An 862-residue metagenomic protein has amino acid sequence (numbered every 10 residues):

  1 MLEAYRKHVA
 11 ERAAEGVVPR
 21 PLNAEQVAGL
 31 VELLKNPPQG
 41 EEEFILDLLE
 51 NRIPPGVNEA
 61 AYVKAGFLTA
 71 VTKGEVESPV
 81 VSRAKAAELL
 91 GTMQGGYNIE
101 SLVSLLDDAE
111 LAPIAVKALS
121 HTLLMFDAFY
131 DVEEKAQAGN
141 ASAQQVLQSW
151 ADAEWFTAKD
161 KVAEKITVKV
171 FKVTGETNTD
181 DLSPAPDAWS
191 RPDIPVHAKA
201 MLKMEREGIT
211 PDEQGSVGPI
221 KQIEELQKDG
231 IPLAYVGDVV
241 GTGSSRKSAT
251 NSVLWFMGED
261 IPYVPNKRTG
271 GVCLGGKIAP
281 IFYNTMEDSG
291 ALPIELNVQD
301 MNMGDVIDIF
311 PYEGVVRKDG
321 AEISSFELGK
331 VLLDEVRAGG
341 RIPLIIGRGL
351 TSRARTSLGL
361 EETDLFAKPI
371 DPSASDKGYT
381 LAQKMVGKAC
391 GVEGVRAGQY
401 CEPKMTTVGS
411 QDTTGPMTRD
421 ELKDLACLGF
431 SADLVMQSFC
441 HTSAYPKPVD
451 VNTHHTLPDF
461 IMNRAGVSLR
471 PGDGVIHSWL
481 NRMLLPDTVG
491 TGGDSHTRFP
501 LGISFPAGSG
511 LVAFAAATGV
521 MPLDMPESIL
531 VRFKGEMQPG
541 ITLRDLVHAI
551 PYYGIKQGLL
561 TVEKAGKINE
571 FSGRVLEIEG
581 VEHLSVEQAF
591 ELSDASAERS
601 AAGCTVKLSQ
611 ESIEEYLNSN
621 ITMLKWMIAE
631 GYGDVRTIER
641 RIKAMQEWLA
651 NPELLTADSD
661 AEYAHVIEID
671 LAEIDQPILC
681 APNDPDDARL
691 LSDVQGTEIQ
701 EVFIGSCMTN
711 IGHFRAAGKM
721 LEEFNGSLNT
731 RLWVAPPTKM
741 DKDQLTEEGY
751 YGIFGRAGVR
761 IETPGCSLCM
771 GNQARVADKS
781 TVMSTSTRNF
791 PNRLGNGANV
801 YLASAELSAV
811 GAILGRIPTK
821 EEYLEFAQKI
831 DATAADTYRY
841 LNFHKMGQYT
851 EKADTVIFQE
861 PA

Functional and structural regions predicted by a protein language model:
L2-V31, N36, L332-V336, R341-I346: Amphipathic alpha-helical packing elements
Y5, V27, E41-E42, K64 (+4 more regions): Short amphipathic alpha-helical segments that mediate assembly, nucleic-acid/protein binding, or membrane association
E15-P21, E43-E59, K73, V80-G95 (+3 more regions): Structural detector for internal amphipathic alpha-helices that build alpha-solenoid repeat scaffolds
A24-E25, N58-K64: Helix-turn-helix repeat elements of alpha-solenoid scaffolds
L30, I45, V63-T72, I99-V103 (+1 more regions): Buried hydrophobic core positions in alpha-solenoid tandem helical repeats
V31-L48: Generic amphipathic, hydrophobic interface segment in small proteins and small subunits
L34-P38, V71-S78, L90, V103-E110 (+1 more regions): Alpha-solenoid helical repeat architecture
T92, N98, L105-D107, P113-A862: Fe-S-dependent hydro-lyases/dehydratases of central metabolism
